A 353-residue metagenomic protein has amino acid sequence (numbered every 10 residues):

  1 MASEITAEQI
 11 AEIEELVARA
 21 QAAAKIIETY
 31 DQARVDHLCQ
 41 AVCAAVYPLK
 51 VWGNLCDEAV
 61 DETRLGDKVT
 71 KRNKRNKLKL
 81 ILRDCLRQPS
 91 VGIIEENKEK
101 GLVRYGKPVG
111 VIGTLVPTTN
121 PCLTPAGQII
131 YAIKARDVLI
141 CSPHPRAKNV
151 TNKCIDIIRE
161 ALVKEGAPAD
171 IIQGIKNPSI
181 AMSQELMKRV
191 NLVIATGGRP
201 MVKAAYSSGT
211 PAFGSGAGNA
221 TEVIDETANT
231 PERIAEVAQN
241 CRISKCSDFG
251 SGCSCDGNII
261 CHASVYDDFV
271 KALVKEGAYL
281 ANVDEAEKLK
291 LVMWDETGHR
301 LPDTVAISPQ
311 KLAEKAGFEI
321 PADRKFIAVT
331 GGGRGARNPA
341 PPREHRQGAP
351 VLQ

Functional and structural regions predicted by a protein language model:
M1-L102, Y131, K275: N-terminal Rossmann-like NAD(P)+-binding subdomain of aldehyde/semialdehyde dehydrogenases
A7-A18, T29-D36, L49, G53 (+9 more regions): Electropositive phosphate-/nucleotide-binding environments in soluble metabolic enzymes
A7-I10, V202-P339: ALDH superfamily catalytic-core signature
V17-A24, E28-D31, C39-K50, A59 (+9 more regions): Structural signal for hydrophobic packing residues in well-ordered secondary-structure cores of soluble enzyme domains
A22-T29, G113-T114, N258-C261, R346-Q353: Short, well-ordered beta-strand elements within core beta-sheets of diverse protein domains
V91-E236: Rossmann-like NAD(P) dinucleotide-binding subdomain of oxidoreductase/dehydrogenase enzymes
R189-V193, G257, A349: Short active-site oxyanion
A336-P342, Q347-P350: Acidic, proline/serine/threonine- and glycine-rich low-complexity intrinsically disordered segments
